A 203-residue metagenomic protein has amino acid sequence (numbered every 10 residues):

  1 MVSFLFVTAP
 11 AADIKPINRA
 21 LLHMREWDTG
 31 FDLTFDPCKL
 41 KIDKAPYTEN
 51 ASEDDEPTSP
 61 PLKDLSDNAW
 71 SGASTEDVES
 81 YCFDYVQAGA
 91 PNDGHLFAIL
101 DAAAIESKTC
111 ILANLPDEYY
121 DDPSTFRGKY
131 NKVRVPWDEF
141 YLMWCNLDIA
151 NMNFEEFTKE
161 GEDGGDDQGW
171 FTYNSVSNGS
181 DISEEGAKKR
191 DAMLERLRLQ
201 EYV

Functional and structural regions predicted by a protein language model:
M1-P136, L197-V203: Extended, charge-biased low-complexity segments that typically form long amphipathic alpha-helices/coiled-coils
D122-V203: Acidic, proline/glycine-rich low-complexity IDRs
